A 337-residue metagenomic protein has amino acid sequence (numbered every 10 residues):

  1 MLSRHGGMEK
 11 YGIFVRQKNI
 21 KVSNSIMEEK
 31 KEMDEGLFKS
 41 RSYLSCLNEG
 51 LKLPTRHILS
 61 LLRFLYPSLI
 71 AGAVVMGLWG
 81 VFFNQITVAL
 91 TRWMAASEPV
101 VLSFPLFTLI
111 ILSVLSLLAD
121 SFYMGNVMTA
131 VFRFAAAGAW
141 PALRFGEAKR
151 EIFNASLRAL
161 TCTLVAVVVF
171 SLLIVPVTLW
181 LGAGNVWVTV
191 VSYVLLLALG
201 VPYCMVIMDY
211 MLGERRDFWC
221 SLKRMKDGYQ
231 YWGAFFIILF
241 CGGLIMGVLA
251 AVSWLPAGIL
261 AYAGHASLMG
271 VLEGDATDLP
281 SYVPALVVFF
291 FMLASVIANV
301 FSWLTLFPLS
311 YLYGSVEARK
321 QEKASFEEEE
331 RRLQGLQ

Functional and structural regions predicted by a protein language model:
S3, G7-E29: Short, positively charged and aromatic/hydrophobic N-terminal segments
F14, W140-L143: Short, aromatic- and cysteine-enriched interfacial helices/patches that mediate contacts at lipid membranes
I26-F38, I86-F104, Y123-M124, M128-W140 (+2 more regions): Juxtamembrane transition segments at transmembrane-helix termini in multipass membrane proteins
F38-V74, L143-V169, L199-L249, V287: Interfacial aromatic "cap" segments that immediately flank transmembrane helices in multipass membrane proteins
S60-T87, T108-M124, R158-G200, F236-H265 (+1 more regions): Hydrophobic alpha-helical transmembrane segments in multi-pass membrane proteins
L102, L106, S156, N185-V186 (+2 more regions): Membrane-helix interface segments
